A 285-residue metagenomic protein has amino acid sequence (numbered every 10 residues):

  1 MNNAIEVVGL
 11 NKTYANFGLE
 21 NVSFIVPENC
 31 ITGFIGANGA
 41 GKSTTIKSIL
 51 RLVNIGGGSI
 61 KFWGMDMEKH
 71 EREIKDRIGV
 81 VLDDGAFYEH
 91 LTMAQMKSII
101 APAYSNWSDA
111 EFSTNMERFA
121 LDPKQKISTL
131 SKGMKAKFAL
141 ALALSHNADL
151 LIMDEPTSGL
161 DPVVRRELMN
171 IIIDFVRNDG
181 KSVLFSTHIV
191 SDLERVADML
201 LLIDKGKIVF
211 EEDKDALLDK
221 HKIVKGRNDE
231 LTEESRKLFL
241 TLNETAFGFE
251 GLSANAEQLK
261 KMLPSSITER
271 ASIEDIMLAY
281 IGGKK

Functional and structural regions predicted by a protein language model:
V7-L10, F17-P27, F34, G58: Conserved beta-strand
G36-G41: Walker A (P-loop) phosphate-binding loop of ABC-type ATPase nucleotide-binding domains
G58-K69, E73-I74: Conserved ABC transporter NBD signature motif
D76, L82-A139: ABC-family P-loop ATPase nucleotide-binding domains
L151-E155: Catalytic Walker B motif of ABC-type/P-loop ATPase nucleotide-binding domains
M169-S253: ABC transporter nucleotide-binding domain
F239, N243-K285: C-terminal coupling/interaction segments
